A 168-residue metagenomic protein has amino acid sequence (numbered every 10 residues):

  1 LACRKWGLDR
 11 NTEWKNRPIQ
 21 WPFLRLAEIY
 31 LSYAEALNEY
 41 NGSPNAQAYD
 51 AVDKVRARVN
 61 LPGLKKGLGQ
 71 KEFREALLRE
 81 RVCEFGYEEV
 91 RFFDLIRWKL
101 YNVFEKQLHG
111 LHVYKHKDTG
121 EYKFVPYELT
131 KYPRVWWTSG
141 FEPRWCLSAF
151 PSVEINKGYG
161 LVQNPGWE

Functional and structural regions predicted by a protein language model:
L1-E168: Acidic/polar-rich alpha-helix caps and helix-coil junctions
